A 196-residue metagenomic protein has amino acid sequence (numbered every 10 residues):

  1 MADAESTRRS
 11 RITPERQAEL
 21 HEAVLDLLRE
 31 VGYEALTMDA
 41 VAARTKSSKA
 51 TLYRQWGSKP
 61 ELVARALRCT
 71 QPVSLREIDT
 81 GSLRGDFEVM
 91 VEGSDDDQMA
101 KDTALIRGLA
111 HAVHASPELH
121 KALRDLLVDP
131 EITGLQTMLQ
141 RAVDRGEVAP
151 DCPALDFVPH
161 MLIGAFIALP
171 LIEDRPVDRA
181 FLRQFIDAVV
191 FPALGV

Functional and structural regions predicted by a protein language model:
M1-R44, A50, E61: Basic, helix-initiating cap at the start of DNA-binding domains
M1-T7, V89, D96, T133 (+3 more regions): C-terminal peripheral helix-coil segments that are non-catalytic and often amphipathic
L20, A35, S58-V63, V73-S74 (+1 more regions): Short amphipathic alpha-helical segment with a characteristic S/N-K-E followed by hydrophobic residues
L75-A104: Hydrophobic alpha-helical connector segments
E92-M99, I106-A115, I186-V190: Helix-loop "lid/cap" segments that line or gate small-molecule binding pockets
D96-G108, E118-R145: Amphipathic alpha-helical packing segments from all-alpha helical-bundle domains
K121, D125, D129, V143-A188: Hydrophobic/aromatic-rich alpha-helical bundle segments in the mid-to-C-terminal region
